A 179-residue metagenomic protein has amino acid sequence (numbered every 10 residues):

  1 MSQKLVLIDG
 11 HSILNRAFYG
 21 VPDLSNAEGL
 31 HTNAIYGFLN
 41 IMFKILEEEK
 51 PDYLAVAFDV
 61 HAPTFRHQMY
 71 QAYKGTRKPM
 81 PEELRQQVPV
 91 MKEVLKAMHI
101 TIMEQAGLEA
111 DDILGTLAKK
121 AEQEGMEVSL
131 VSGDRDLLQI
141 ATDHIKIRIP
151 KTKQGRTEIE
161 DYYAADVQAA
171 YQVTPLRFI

Functional and structural regions predicted by a protein language model:
M1-A55, D59, F65-Y70: Non-catalytic, usually N-terminal nucleic-acid engagement modules in DNA/RNA processing proteins
S2, P22-S25, G75-I179: Extended two-metal-dependent nuclease catalytic cores across DNA- and RNA-processing enzymes
D52-R66, E104-D112, I179: A broadly tuned preference for mixed-charge, low-complexity surface segments
